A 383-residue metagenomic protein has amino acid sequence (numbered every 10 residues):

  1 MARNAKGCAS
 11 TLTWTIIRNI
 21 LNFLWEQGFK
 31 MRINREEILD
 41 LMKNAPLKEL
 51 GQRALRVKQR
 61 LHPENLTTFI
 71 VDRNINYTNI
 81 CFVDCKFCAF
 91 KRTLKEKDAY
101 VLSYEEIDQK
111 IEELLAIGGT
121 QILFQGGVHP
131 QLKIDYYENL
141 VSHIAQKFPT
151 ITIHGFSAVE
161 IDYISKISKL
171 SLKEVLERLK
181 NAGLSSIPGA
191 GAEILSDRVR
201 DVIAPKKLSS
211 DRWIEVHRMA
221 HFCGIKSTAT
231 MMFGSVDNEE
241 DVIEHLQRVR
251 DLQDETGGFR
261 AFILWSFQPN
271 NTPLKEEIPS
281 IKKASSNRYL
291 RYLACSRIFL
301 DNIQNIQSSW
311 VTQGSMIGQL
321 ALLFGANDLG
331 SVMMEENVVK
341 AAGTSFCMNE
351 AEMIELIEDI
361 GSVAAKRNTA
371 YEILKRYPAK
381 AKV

Functional and structural regions predicted by a protein language model:
I17-K48, R56, Q109, L115-A116 (+1 more regions): Auxiliary Fe-S-binding modules of radical SAM enzymes
N34, R92-E244, R248-D251: Conserved Radical SAM active-site core
I38-L41, V71-I75, G126-P130, F233-V236 (+1 more regions): Conserved short loop/turn motifs at secondary-structure junctions
G51-L94, A99-Q125: N-terminal pre-triad scaffold of radical SAM enzymes
L66-T67, V71, Y77, F82 (+4 more regions): Mobile, glycine- and charge-enriched loop segments and immediately flanking short secondary-structure elements within
T67-R73, I122, I153-S157, I187-G189 (+4 more regions): Hydrophobic faces of well-ordered beta-strands that scaffold small-molecule active sites in alpha/beta enzyme cores
